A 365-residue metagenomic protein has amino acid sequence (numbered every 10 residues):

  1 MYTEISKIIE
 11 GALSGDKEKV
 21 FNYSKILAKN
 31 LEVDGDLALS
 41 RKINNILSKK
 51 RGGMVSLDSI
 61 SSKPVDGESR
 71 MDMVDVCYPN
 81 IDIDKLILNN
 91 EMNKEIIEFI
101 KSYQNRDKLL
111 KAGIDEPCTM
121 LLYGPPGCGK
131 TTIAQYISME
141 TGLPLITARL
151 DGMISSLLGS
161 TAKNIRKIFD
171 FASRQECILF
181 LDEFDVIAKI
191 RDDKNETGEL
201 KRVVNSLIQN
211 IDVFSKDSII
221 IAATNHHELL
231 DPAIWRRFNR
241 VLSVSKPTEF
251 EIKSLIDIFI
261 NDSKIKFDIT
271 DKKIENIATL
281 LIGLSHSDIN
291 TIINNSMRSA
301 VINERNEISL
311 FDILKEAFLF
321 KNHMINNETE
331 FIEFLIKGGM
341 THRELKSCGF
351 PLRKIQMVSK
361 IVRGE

Functional and structural regions predicted by a protein language model:
Y2-V33, A38-I81, K85, S254-E365: C-terminal alpha-helical "lid" subdomain
E91-E95, K101-D268: Walker A/P-loop NTP-binding motif of AAA+ ATPase domains
